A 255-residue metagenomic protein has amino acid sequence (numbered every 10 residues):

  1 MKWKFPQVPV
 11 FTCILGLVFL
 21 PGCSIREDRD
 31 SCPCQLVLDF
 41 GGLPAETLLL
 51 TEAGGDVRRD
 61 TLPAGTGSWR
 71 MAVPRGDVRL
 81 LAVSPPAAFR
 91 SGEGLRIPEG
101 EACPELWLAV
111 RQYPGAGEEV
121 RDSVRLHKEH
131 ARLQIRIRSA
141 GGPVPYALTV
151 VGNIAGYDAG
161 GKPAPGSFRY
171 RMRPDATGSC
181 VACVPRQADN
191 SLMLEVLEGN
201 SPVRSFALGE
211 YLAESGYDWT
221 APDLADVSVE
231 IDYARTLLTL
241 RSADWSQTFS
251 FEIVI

Functional and structural regions predicted by a protein language model:
M1-I25: Sec-dependent bacterial lipoprotein signal peptides
C23-D60, R70-I255: Extracytoplasmic cysteine-anchoring/structural motifs
P63-G65: A cross-kingdom feature marking solvent-exposed beta-strand/loop segments within repeated, beta-rich binding/scaffold
